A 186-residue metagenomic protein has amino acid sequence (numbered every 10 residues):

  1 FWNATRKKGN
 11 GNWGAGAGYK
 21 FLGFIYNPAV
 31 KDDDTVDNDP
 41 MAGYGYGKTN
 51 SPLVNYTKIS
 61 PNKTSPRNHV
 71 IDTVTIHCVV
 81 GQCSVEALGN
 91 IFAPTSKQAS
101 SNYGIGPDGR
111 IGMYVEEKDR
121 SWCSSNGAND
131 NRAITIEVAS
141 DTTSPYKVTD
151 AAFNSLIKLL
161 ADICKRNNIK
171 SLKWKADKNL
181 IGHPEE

Functional and structural regions predicted by a protein language model:
F1, F21-F24, F92, Y146 (+1 more regions): Phenylalanine-focused residue identity feature
F1-A4, G16: Conserved beta-strand/loop element in small beta-rich adapter and peptidoglycan-binding domains
N3-K7, V80-C83, D141-T143, E185-E186: Acidic glycine-/aspartate-rich tracts in secreted/extracellular proteins
A4, D119-S121, I169: Short beta-turn/strand-loop junction motif enriched in small, turn-promoting residues
G9-G14, G18, G23-D130: N-terminal catalytic cores of peptidoglycan-degrading enzymes
K97-A99, N131-D177: Long, well-ordered alpha-helical scaffolding segments within enzyme catalytic domains, especially pronounced
D177-E186: Acidic helix/loop microenvironments that form the catalytic cleft of cell-wall polysaccharide enzymes
